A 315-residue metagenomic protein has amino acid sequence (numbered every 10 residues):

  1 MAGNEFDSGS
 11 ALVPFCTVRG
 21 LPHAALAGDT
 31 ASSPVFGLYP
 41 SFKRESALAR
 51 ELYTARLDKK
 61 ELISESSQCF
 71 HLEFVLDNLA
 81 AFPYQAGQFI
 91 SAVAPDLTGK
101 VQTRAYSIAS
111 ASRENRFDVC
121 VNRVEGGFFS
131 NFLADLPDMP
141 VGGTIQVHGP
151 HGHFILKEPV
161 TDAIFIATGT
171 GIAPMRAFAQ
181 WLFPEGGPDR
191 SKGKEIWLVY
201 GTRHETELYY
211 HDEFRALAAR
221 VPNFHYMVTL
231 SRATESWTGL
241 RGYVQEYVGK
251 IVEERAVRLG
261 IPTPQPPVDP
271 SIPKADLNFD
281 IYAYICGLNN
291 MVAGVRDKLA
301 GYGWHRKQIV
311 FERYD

Functional and structural regions predicted by a protein language model:
A2-P34, F42, A47-Y53, V199-D315: Reductase modules of NAD(P)H-dependent flavoproteins
V35-V141, T229-R232: Ferredoxin-reductase
L76, G149, A167, R176 (+2 more regions): Short, structured patches in soluble enzyme cores that scaffold and shape functional sites
G87, G171, L288: Short, conserved phosphate/pyrophosphate- and ester-handling motifs at nucleotide-, phospho-/glycolipid
T103-N115, K157-G169, Y302: Short, compositionally biased
I108, P174-G187: Histidine-anchored nucleotide/phosphate-binding helix
H148-P159: A short, basic/flexible loop-to-alpha-helix module at the beginning of a structural domain
D162-I164, W197, Y282: Structural motif
